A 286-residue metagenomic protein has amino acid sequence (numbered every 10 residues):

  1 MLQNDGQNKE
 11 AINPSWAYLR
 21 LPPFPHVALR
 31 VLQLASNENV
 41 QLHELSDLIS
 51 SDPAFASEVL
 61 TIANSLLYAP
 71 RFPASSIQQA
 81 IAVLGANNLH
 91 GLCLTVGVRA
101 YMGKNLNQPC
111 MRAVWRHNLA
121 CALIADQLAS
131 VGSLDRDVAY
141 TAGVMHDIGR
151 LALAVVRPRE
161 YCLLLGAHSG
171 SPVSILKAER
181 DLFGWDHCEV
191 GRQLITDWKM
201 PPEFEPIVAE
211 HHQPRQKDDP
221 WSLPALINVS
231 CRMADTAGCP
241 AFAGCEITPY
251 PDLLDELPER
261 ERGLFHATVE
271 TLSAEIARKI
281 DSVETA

Functional and structural regions predicted by a protein language model:
M1-I12, D218, L253-A286: Terminal helices and disordered tails flanking the catalytic cores of nucleotide-processing hydrolases
M1-S169, V173-T248, T285: Conserved alpha-helical "signature site" that marks functionally important helical segments or helix/loop junctions
